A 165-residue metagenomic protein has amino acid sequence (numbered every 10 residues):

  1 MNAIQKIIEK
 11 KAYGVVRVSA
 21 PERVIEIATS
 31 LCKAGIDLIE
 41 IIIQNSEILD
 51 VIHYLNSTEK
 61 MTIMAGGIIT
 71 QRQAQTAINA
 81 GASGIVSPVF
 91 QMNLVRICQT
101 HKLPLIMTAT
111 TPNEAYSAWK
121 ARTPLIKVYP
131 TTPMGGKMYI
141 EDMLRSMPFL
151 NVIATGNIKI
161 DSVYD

Functional and structural regions predicted by a protein language model:
M1-S83, T100, K159-D161: Conserved N-terminal beta1-alpha1 strand-loop-helix module at the mouth
R17-V18, A65-Q71, S87-F90, M107-P112 (+2 more regions): Glycine-rich beta-to-alpha transition loops that act as phosphate-gripper elements at the mouths of alpha/beta enzyme
I27, T70-A80, N113-R122, M138 (+2 more regions): Catalytic cores of alpha/beta
I52, V95, I140-E141, Y164: Short amphipathic alpha-helical segments and helix-helix/interface helices
Y54-N56, A80, T100-L103, A121-P124 (+1 more regions): Short low-complexity, flexible loop/linker segments enriched in glycine and/or proline with clustered acidic
Q91-P124, Y129-M134: Histidine/lysine/aspartate-rich catalytic loop segments that bind and position anionic ligands
